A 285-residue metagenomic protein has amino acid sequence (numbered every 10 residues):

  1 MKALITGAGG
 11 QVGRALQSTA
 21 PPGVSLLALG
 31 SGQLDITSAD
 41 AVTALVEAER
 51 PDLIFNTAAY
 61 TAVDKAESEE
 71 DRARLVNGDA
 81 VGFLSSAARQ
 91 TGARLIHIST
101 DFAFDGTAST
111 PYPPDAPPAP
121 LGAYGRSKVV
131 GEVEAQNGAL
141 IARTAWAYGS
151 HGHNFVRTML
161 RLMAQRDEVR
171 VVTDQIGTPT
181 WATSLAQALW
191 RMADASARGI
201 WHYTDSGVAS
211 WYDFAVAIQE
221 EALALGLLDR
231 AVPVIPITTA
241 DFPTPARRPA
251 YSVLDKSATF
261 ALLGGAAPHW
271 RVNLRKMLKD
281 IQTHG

Functional and structural regions predicted by a protein language model:
A3-A20: N-terminal Rossmann NAD(P)H-binding glycine-rich loop of SDR-like oxidoreductase domains
P22-A44: Adenosine-cofactor binding site in Rossmann-like domains, unifying the SAM/SAH pocket of S-adenosylmethionine-dependent
I36-G78, A87: NAD(P)H-binding glycine-rich loop region in Rossmannoid oxidoreductase-like domains and their noncatalytic homologs
S68, L75, A80-F83, A103-A142 (+1 more regions): Catalytic helix-loop patch of NAD(P)-dependent Rossmann-fold dehydrogenases
V133, N137-S184, W190: NAD(P)-dependent short-chain dehydrogenase/reductase
S150-H151, Q175-S184, T204-E221, K276: Substrate-binding strand-loop-helix patch in Rossmann-like NAD(P)-dependent oxidoreductase/epimerase domains
A188, A195-P245, G285: Mid/C-terminal beta-alpha module of Rossmann-like enzyme folds, strongest in SDR-family dehydrogenases/epimerases
H269-G285: Amphipathic terminal alpha-helices
